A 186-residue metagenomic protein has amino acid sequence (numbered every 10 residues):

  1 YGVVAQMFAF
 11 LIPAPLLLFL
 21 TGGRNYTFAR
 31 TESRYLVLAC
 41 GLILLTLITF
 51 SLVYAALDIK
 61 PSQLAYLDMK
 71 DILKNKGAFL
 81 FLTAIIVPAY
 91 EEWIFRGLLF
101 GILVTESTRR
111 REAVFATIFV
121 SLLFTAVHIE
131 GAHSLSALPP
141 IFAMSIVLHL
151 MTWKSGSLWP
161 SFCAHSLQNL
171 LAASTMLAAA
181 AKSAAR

Functional and structural regions predicted by a protein language model:
Y1-G2, T21-V87, T105, A180-R186: Juxtamembrane helix-loop-helix connectors linking adjacent transmembrane helices in multi-pass membrane enzymes
Y1-T21: Alpha-helical transmembrane segments in multi-pass membrane proteins
F8-P15, V37, L52, V114-F115 (+1 more regions): Alpha-helical hydrophobic membrane-insertion segments
A9, T46, A143-V147: Hydrophobic alpha-helical membrane segments
F10, L47-I48, F124, N169: Helical transmembrane-bundle signal
P15-N25, M151-S155: Structural signal for the C-terminal ends of transmembrane alpha-helices and the immediately following loop
K76-R186: Transmembrane helix-loop-helix hairpins at the membrane interface of multi-pass integral membrane proteins
